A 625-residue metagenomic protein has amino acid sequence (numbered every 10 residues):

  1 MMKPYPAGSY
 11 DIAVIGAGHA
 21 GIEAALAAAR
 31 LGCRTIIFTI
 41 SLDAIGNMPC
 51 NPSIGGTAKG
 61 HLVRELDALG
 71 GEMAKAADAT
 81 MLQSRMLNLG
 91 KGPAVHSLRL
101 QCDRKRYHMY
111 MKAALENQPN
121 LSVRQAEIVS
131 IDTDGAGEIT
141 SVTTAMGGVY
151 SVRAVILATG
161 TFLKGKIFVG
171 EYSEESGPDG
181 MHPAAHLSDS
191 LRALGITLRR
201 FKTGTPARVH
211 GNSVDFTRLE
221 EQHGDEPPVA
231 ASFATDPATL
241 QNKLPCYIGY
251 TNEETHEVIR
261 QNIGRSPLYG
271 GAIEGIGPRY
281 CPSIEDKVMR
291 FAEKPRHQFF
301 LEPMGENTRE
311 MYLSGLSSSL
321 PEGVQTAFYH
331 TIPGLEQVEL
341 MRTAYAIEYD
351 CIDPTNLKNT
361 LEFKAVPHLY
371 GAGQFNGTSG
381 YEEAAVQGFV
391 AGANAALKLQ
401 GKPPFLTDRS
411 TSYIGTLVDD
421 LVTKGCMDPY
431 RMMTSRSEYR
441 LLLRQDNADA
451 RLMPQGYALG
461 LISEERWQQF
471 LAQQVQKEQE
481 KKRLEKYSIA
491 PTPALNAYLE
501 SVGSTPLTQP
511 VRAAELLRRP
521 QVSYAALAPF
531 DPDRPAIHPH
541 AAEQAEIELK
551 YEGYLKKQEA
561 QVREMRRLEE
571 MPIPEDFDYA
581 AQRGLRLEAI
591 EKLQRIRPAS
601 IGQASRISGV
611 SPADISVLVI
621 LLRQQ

Functional and structural regions predicted by a protein language model:
P6-A20: Beta1/beta-strand and adjacent pyrophosphate-binding region of the FAD-binding site in flavoprotein oxidoreductases
G8-S9, L26-S130, M146, A158-E175 (+4 more regions): Conserved N-terminal/central alpha/beta ligand/cofactor-binding core
I15, V149-G160: Short hydrophobic core segments
S41, K59, M86, S188-T326 (+4 more regions): An anion/pyrophosphate-binding glycine-rich loop and adjacent beta-alpha core in soluble alpha-beta enzymes
D132-G148: Conserved beta-strand-loop-beta-strand element in the redox core of flavoprotein oxidoreductases
Y312-T378, L406-D419, H538-K592, R597: A glycine-rich dinucleotide-binding beta-alpha-beta segment and adjacent secondary-structure elements that constitute
A384-F405: Internal hydrophobic alpha-helix adjacent to the cofactor/substrate pocket in enzyme cavities
R436, L442-R444, M453-A458, I462-D614 (+1 more regions): Extended, charge-enriched "interface" segments that sit outside catalytic cores
